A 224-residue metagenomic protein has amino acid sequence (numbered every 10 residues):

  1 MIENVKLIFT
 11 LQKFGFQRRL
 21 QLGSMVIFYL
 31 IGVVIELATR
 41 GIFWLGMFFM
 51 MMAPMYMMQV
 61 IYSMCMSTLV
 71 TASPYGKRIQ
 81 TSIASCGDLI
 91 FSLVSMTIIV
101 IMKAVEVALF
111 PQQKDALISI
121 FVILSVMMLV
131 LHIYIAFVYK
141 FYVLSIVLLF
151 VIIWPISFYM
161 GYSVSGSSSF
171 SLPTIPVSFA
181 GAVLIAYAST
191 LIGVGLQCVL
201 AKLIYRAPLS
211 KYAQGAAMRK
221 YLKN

Functional and structural regions predicted by a protein language model:
M1-S67, I79-N224: Hydrophobic alpha-helical transmembrane segments of membrane proteins
T71-K77: Short helix-to-coil transition segments within interhelical loops that connect adjacent transmembrane helices
